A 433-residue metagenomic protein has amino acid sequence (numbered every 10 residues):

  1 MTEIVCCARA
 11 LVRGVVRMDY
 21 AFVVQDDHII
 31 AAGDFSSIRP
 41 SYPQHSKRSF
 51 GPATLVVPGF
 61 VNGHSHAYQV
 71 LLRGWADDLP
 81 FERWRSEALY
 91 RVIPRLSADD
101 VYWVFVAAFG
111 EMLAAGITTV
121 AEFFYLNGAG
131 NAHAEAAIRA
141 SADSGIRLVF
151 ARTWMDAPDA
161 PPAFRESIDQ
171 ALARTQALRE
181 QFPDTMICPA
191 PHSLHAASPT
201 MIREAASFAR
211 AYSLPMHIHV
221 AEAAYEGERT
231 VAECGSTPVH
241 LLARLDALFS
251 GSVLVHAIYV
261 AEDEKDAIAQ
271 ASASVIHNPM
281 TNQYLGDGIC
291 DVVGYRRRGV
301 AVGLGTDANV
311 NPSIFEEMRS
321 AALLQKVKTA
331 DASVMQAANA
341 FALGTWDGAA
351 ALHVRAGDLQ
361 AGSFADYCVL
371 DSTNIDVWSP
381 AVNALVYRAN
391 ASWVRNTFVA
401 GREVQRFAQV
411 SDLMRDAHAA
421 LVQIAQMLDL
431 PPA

Functional and structural regions predicted by a protein language model:
M1-Y20, V24-D26, I30, S41 (+1 more regions): Active-site microenvironment of metallo-dependent hydrolases
T2-A10, R39-W84, V106, G110-A114: Replace "His-x-His-based motif
L55, R73-I146, L172-Q181, H418 (+1 more regions): Alpha-helical scaffold segments that flank or form the walls of functional sites
G59-G63, V120-E122, L148-R152, I187-P191 (+4 more regions): Hydrophobic faces of well-ordered beta-strands that scaffold small-molecule active sites in alpha/beta enzyme cores
L71-V101, M155-A171, A224-F249, A271-S274 (+1 more regions): Active-site gating loops and adjacent loop-to-helix segments of metal-dependent hydrolytic enzymes
W75, A224-S236, E264-A269, G286-Y295 (+2 more regions): Histidine/acidic-residue-rich catalytic or RNA/ligand-binding cores of hydrolases and nuclease-related proteins
A129-A257: Metal-coordinating catalytic core of metallo-dependent amide/deamination hydrolases
R244-A247, G251, V293-T373, R388-A391 (+1 more regions): His/Asp/Glu-enriched, well-ordered alpha-helical/loop segment that forms or immediately abuts the divalent-metal
